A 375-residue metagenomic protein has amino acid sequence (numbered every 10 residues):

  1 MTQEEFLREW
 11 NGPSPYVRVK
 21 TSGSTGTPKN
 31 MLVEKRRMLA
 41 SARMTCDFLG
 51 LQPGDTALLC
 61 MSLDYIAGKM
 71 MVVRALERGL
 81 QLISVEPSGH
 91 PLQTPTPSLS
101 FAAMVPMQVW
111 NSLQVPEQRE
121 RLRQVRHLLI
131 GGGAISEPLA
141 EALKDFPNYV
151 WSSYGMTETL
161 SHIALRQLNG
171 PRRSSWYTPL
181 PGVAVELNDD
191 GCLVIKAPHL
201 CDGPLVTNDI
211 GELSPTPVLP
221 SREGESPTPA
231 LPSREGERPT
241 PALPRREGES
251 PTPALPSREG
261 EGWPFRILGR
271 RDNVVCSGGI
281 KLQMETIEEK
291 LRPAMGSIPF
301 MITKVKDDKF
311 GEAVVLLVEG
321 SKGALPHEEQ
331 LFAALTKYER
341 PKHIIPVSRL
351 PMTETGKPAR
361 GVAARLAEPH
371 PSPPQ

Functional and structural regions predicted by a protein language model:
Q3-K20, G54-T56: Conserved pre-ATP/AMP-binding loop-to-beta segment of ANL
Y16-R43, G50: Conserved AMP-binding A3 loop
S24, V105, G132, G155 (+2 more regions): Active-site glycine-centered loops adjacent to acidic/histidine catalytic or metal-binding residues that shape
V33-A40, T56-N111: AMP-binding/adenylate-forming
V115-P171: Gly/Ser/Thr-rich phosphate-binding loop
A134, A164-T207: Adenylate-forming AMP-binding core of the ANL superfamily, especially NRPS adenylation
G203, N208-L219, G262-E339: AMP-binding/adenylate-forming catalytic core of the ANL superfamily
T303-K304, V315-E319, E329-P373: Conserved C-terminal "lid"/linker of ANL adenylate-forming enzymes
